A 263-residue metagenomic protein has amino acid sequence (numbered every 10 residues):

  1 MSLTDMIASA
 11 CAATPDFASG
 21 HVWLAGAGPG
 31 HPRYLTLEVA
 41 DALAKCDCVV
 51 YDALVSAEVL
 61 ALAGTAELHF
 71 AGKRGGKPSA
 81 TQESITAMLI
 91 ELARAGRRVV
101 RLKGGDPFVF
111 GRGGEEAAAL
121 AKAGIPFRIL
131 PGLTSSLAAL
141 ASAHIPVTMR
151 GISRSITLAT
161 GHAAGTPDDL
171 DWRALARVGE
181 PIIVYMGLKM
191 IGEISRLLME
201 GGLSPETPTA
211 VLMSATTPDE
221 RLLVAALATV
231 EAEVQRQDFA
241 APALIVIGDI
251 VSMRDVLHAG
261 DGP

Functional and structural regions predicted by a protein language model:
M1-P32, L37-L133, V230-E231, A243: Class I S-adenosyl-L-methionine
S2-T14, S19-L24, R94-V99, S155 (+1 more regions): A contiguous loop/helix-start segment that scaffolds small-molecule binding in enzyme catalytic cores
A12, H31, D106-V178, R221-A225: Class I SAM-dependent methyltransferase SAM-binding "motif I" and its flanking Rossmann-like core
G26-A27, L35, C46, Y51 (+9 more regions): Short, functionally important structural connectors and interaction interfaces within domains
S56, T81, L133-T134, D171 (+2 more regions): Alpha-helix initiation/capping motif
V59, L120, A139-L140, I194 (+1 more regions): Hydrophobic packing residues within well-ordered alpha-helices of enzyme cores
A63, A143-H144, L198, G202: Active-site catalytic pocket residues across diverse enzymes, especially alpha/beta-hydrolases
E67-K73, G124-R128, V147-T157, G202-V211: Short hydrophobic/aromatic-enriched beta-strand-loop microsegments
